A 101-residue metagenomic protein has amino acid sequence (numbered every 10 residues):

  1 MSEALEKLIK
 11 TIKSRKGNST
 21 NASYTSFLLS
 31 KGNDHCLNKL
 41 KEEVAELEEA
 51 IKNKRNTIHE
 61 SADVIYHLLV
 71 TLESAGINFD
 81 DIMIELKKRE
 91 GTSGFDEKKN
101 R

Functional and structural regions predicted by a protein language model:
M1-S61, I65-R101: Flexible "arm" and connector segments at domain edges
